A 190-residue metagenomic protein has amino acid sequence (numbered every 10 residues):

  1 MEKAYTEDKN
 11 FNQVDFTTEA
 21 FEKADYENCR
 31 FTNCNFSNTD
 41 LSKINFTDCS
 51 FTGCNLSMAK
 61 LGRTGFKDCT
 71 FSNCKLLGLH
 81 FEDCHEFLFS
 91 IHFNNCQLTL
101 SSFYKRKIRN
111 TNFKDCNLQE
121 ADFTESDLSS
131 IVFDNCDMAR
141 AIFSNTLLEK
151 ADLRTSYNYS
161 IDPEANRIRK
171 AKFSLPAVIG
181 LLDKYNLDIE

Functional and structural regions predicted by a protein language model:
M1-E190: Tandem repeat scaffolds
